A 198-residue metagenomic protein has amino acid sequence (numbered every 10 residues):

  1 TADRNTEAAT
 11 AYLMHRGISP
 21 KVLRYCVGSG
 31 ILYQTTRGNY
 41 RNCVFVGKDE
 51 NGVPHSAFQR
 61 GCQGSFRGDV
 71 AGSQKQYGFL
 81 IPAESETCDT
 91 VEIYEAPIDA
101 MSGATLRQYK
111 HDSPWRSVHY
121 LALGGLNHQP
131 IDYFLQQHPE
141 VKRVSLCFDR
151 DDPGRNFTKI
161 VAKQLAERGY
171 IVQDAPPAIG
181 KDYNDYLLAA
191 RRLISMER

Functional and structural regions predicted by a protein language model:
T1-C43: TOPRIM metal-binding catalytic domain and adjacent DNA-binding surface shared by DnaG-type primases
T10, A100, A162: Short glycine-/small-residue-rich flexible loop motifs, especially phosphate/cofactor-binding loops
S19-P20, G30, G72, H138 (+2 more regions): Helix N-terminus capping/helix-initiation residues
Q34-Q137: Phosphate-handling DNA/RNA-contact segment within nucleic-acid enzymes
D89, T105-R198: TOPRIM fold recognition
